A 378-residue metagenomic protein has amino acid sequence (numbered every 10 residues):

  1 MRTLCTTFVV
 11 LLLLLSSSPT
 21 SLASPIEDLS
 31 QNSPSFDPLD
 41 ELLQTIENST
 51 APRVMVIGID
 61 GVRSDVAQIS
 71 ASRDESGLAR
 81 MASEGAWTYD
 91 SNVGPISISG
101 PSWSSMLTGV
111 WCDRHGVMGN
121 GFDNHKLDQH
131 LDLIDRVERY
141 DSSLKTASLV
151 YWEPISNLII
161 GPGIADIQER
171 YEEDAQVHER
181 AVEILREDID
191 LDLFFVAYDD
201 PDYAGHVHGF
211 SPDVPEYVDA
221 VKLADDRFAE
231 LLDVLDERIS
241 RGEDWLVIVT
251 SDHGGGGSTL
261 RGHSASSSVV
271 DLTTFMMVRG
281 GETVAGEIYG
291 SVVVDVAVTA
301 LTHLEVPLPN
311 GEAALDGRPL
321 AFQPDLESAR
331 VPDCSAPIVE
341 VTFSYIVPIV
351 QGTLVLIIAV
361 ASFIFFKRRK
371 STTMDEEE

Functional and structural regions predicted by a protein language model:
M1-P25, V339-E378: Secretory targeting signatures
L13, M55-V56, R73, G77 (+2 more regions): Metal-dependent active-site segment of extracytoplasmic phospho-/sulfohydrolases and closely related
I26-A86: Active-site-proximal N-terminal segment of extracellular/periplasmic enzymes that hydrolyze or transfer
A82-H125: Active-site segment of extracytoplasmic enzymes that catalyze sulfate/phosphate-ester chemistry
P154-I167, V182-D226, E230: Active-site His/acidic residue clusters
T250-R279, C334: Histidine-centered active-site microenvironments of extracellular/periplasmic hydrolases and transferases
G280-E282, Y289-G317: Non-catalytic, well-ordered alpha-helical segments in soluble enzyme domains
V306-I338: Polar, surface-exposed loop/tail segments that function as active-site lids or cofactor/substrate-recognition elements
